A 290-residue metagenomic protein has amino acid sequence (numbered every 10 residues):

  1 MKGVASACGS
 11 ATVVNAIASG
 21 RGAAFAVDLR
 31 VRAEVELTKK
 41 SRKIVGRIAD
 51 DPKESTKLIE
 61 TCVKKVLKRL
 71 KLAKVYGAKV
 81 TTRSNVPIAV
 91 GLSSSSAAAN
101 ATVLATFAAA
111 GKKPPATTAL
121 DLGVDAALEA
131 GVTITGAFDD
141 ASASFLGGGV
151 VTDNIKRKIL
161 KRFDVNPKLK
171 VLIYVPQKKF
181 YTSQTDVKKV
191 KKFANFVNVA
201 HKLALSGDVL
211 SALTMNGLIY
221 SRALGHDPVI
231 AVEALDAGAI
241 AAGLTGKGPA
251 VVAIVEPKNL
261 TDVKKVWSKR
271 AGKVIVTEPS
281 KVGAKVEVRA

Functional and structural regions predicted by a protein language model:
M1-V90, V266, E278-V282, V288-A290: ATP-binding N-lobe of GHMP and related small-molecule kinases
L37, P176, A253-P257: Short beta-strand-to-loop capping motifs
K40, L70-G77, T106-G123, D262-W267: Phosphate-handling active-site elements
K64-K65, A101-G111, K202, L218: Short glycine/serine- and small hydrophobic-enriched flexible loop segments
L92-A116, F145-G147: DPxDG-like acidic metal-binding loop motif
T117-K161: Alpha/beta catalytic cores of group-transfer enzymes, especially the acyltransferase/condensing modules of polyketide
V165-H226: Acyltransferase
L205-A290: Glycine-rich, charge-dense phosphate/pyrophosphate-binding loop(s) and the adjacent flexible "lid"/catalytic subdomain
